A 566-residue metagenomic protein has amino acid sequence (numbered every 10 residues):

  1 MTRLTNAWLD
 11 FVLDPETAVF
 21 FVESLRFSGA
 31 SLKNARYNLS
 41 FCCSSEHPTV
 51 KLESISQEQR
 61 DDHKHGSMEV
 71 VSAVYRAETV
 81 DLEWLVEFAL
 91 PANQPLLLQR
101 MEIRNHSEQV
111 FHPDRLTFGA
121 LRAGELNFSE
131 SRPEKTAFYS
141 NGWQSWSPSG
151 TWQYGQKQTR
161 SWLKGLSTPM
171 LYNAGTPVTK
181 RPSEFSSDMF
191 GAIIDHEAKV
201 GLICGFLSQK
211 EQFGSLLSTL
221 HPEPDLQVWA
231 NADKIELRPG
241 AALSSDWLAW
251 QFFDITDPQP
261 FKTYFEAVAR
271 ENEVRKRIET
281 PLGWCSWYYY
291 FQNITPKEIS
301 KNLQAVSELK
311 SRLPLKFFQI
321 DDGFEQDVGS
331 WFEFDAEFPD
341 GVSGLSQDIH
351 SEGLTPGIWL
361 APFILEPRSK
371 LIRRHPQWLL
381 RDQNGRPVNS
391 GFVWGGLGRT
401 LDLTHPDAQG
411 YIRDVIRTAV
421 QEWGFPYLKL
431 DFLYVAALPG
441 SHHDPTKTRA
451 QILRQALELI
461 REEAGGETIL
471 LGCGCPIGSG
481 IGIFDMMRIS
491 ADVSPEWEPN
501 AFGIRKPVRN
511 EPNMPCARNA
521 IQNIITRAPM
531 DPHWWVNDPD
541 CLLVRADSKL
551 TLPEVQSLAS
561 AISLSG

Functional and structural regions predicted by a protein language model:
T2-D10, E23-R76, L82-F213: Polysaccharide-binding surfaces and accessory modules of carbohydrate-active proteins
R3-T5, E78, L163-T280, K549: Beta-strand-rich recognition/accessory modules
A77-T79, L90-A92, I103-S107, A120-R122 (+8 more regions): Short, flexible loop/turn elements at secondary-structure junctions
F111, I194-H196, S215-L237, T256-Q259 (+13 more regions): Mature catalytic domains of secreted/periplasmic carbohydrate-active enzymes
R115, R132-K135, G142, W359-P362 (+3 more regions): Intrinsically disordered, low-complexity acidic segments that are enriched in bulky aromatics
T280-R417, Q421-P445: Aromatic-lined carbohydrate-binding/catalytic grooves of carbohydrate-active enzymes
V342, R449-L457: Amphipathic alpha-helical segments in well-structured domains
I372-G410, Q455-G566: Glycan-recognition surfaces
